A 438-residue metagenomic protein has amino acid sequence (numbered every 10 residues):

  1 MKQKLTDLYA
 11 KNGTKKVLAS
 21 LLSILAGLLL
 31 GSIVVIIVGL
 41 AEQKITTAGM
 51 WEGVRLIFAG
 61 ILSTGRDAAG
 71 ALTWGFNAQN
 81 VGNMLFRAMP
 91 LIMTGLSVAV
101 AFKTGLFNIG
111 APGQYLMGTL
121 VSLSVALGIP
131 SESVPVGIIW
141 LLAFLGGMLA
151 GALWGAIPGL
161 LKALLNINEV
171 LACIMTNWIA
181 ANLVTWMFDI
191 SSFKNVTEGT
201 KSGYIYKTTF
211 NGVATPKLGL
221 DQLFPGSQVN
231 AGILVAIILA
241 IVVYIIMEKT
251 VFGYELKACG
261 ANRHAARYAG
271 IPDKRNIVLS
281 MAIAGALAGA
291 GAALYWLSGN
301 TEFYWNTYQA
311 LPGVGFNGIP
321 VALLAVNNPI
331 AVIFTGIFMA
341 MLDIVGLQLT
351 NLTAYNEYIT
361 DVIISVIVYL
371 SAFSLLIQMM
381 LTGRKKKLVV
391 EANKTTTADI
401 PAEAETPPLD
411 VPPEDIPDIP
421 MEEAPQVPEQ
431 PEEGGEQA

Functional and structural regions predicted by a protein language model:
M1-G27, S32, I36-I37, A261 (+2 more regions): Cytosolic-side transmembrane-helix boundaries in multi-pass membrane proteins
K16-S20, A48, N83, R87 (+8 more regions): Alpha-helical transmembrane segments of multi-pass membrane proteins, especially transporters and channels
A19-I36, T94-V98, T119, L123-V125 (+8 more regions): Hydrophobic core segments of alpha-helical transmembrane domains in multi-pass membrane transport and ion-translocation
L30-R66, F193-Y204: Interfacial/capping segments of alpha-helical transmembrane domains
V34-L40, L56-I129, F144-M148, A152-I167 (+3 more regions): Single transmembrane alpha-helix segments in multi-pass membrane proteins
N177-K249: Transmembrane helix-bundle core of multi-pass membrane transporters and related energy-transducing complexes
P225-F303, P329-I330: Helix-loop-helix "hairpin" substructures at the membrane interface of multi-pass membrane proteins
G285-G289, L294-S365: Transmembrane alpha-helical segments in multi-pass inner-membrane proteins
